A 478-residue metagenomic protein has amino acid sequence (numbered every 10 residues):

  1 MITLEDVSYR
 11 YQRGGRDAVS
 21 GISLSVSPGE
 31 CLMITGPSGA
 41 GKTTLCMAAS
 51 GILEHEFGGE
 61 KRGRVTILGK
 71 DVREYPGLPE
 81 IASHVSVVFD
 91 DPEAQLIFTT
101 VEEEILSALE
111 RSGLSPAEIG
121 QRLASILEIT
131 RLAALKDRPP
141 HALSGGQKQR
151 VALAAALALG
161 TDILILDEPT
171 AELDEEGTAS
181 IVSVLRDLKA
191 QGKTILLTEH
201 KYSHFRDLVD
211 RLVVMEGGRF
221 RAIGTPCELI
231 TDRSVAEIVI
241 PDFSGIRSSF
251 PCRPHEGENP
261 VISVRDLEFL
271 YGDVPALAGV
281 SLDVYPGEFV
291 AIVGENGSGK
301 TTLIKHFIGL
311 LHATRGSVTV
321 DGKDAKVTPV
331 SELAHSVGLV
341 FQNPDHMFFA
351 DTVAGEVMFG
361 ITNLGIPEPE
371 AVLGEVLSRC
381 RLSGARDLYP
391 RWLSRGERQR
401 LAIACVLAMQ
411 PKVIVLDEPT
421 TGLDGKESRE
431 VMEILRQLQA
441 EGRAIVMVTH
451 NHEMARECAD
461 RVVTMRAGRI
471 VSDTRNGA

Functional and structural regions predicted by a protein language model:
T35-P37, V293-E295: The feature captures the beta-strand-to-loop junction immediately N-terminal to the Walker
S50, I308: Helix-to-loop junction immediately C-terminal to a conserved catalytic motif
G58-R73, G316-D324, L333: Conserved ABC transporter NBD signature motif
K70-S86, A190, A325-G338, N363: ABC ATPase NBD coupling module
A117-L135, P367-A385: Conserved ABC ATPase "signature" region
P139-L143, Q147, Y389-L393, E397: Conserved ABC ATPase signature
L164-D167, I414-D417: Catalytic Walker B motif of ABC-type/P-loop ATPase nucleotide-binding domains
